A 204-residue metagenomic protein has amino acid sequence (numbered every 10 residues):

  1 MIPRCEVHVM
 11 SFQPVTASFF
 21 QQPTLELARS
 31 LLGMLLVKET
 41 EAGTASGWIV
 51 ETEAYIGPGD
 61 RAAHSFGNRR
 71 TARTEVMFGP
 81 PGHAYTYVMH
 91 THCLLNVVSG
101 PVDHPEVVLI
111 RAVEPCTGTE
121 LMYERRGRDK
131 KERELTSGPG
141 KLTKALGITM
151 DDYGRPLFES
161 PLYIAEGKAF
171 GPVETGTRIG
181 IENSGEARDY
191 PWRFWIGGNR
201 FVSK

Functional and structural regions predicted by a protein language model:
R4-K204: Conserved, well-structured core segments that form or line functional sites
